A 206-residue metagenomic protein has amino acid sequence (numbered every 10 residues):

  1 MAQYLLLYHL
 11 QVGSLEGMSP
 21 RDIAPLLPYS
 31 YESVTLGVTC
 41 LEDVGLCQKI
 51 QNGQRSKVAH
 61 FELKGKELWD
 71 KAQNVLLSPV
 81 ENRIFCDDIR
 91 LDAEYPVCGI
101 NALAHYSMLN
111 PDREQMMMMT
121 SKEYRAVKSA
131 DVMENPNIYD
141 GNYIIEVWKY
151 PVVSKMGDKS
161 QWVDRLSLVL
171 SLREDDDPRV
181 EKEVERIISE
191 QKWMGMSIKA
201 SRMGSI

Functional and structural regions predicted by a protein language model:
M1-Y8: Short alpha-helical segments that sit at the start of domains
Y8-L10, V34-T35: Basic, Lys/Arg-rich alpha-helical nucleic-acid-recognition elements, primarily the DNA-binding modules of transcription
L10-L15, K159: Short helix-capping/hinge SLiMs at alpha-helix to coil transitions
S14-L27: Short acidic, hydrophobic short linear motifs in intrinsically disordered regions
P28-V44: Short amphipathic alpha-helical interaction segments
E42-G53: A short, conserved structural fragment
Q54-L63: Minor-groove-contacting beta-hairpin "wing" of winged helix-turn-helix DNA-binding domains
Q73-I206: Long, low-complexity, charge-rich intrinsically disordered regions
